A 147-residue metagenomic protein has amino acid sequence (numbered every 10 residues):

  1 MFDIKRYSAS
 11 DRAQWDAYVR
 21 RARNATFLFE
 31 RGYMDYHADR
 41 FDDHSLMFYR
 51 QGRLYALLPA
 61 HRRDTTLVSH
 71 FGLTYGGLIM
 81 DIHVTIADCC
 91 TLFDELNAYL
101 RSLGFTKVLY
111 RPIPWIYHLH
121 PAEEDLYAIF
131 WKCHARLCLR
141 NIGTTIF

Functional and structural regions predicted by a protein language model:
M1-E30: Short amphipathic alpha-helix that is part of the acyltransferase structural core
D3, A17, M34-S102: Conserved donor-binding loop and adjoining core beta-sheet/short helix segment in diverse acyl/aminoacyl transferases
Y7, H61, D81, I113 (+1 more regions): Structured loops at beta-to-helix junctions and adjacent beta-edge loops in soluble globular domains
A9-A13, R31, A87-D94, E124: Generic alpha-helical secondary structure signal
D16, R20, M34-D35, L126-F130: Generic detector of well-ordered alpha-helical segments enriched in charged/polar residues, highlighting helical
N24-T26, H70, Y75-G76, L126 (+1 more regions): Generic secondary-structure boundary/loop-capping signal
E30-G32, N141: Short coil/turn segments at secondary-structure boundaries
C89-F147: Acyl-donor-binding surface of acyltransferase catalytic domains
